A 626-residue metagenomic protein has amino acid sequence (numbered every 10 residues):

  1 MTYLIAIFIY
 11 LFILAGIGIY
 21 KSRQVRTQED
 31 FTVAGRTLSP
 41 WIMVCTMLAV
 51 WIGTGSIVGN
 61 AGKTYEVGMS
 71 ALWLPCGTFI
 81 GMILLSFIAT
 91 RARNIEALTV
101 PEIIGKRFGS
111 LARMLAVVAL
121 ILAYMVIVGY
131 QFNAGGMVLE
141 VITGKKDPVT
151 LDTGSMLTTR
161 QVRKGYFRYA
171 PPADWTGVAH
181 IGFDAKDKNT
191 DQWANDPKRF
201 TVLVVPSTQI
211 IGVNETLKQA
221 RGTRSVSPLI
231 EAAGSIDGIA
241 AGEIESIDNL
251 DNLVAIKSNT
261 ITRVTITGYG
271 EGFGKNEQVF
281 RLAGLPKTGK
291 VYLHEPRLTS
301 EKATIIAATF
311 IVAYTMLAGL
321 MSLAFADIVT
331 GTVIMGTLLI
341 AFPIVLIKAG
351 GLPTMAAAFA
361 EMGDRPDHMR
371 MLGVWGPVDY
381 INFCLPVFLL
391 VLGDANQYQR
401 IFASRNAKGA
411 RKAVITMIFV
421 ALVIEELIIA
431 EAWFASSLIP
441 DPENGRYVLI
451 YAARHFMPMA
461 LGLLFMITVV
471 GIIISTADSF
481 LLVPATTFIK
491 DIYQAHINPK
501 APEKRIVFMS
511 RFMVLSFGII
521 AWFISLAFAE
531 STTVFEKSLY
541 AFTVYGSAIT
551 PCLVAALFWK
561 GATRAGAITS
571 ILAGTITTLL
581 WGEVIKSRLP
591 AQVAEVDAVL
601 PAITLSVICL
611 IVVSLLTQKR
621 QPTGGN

Functional and structural regions predicted by a protein language model:
M1-P148, K290, T299-N626: Membrane-embedded helix-loop-helix hairpins and adjacent transmembrane boundary segments in multi-pass transporters
V149-S300: Acidic, turn/loop-rich segments in luminal/extracellular domains of secretory-pathway and cell-surface proteins
